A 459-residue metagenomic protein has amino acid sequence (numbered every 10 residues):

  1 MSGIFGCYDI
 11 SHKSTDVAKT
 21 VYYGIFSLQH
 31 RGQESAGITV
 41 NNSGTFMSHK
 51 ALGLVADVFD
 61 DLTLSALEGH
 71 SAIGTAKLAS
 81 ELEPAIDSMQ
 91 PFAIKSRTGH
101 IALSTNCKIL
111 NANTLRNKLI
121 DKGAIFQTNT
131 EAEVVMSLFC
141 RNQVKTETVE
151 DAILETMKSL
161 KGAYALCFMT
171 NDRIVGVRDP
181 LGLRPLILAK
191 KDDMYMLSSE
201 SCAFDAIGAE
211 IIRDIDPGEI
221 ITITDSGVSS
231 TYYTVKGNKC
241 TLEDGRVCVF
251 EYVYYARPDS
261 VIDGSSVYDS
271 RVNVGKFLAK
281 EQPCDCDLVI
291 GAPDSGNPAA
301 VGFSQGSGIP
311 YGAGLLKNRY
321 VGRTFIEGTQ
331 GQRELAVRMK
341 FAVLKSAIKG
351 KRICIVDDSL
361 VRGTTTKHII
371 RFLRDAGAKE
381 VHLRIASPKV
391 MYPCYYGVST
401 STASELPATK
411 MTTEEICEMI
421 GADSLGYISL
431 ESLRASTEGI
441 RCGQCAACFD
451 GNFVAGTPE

Functional and structural regions predicted by a protein language model:
M1-P217, T222-C286, A292, E380: Conserved short alpha-helical segments that host acidic/polar catalytic motifs at enzyme active sites
S14, S80-E81, N111, V175 (+8 more regions): Flexible loop/turn segments at secondary-structure boundaries
F59, E133-M136, Y311-G322, M419-T437: A conserved beta-strand->alpha-helix junction
S88, R141-V144, I326-G331, G397-V398 (+1 more regions): Short, surface-exposed amphipathic charged segments that create phosphate/polyanion-binding patches used for binding
M157, D172-R173, G208-D214, R371-E459: PRPP-dependent phosphoribosyltransferase catalytic core
V289, G296-F303, S307, Y311 (+2 more regions): Extended, hydrophobic alpha-helical segments in both membrane/secreted and soluble proteins
G308-I353, T364, M391-G397: Short, glycine/charge-rich flexible loops or terminal/linker lids adjacent to PRPP-binding catalytic cores
A342-V356, L360, I385, G456-P458: Mobile, glycine- and charge-enriched loop segments and immediately flanking short secondary-structure elements within
